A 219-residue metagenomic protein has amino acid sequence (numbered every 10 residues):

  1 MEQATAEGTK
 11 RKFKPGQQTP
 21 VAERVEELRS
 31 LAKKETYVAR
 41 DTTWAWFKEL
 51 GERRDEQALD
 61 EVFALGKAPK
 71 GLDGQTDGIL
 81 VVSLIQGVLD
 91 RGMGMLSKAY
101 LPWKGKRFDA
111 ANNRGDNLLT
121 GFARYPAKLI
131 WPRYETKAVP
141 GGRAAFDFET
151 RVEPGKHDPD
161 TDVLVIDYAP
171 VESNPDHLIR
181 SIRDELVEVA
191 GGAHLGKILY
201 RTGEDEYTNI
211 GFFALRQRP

Functional and structural regions predicted by a protein language model:
E2-P219: Soluble ligand-binding/transfer domains with enclosed cavities or grooves
